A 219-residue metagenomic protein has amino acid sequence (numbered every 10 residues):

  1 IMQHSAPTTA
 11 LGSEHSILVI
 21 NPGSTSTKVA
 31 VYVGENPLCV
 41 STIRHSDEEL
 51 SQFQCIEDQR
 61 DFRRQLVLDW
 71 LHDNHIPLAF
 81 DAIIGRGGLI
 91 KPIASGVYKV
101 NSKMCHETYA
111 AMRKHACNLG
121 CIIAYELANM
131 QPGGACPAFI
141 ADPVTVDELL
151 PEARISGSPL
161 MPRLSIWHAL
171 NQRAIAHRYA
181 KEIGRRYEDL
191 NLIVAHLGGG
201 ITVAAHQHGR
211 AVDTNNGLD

Functional and structural regions predicted by a protein language model:
H4-E14, H115-N129, L150-A153, W167-L192: Conserved phosphate-binding catalytic cores of ATP/NTP-utilizing and phosphoryl-transfer enzymes
S13-D58: Short glycine-rich, Thr/Ser-proximal phosphate-binding strand/loop in the N-terminal lobe of ATP-dependent enzymes
H15-I20, F80-I84, L192-H196: Short glycine-aspartate micro-motif
S24, D58-F62, L66, N118-I122 (+3 more regions): Conserved active-site and cofactor/substrate-binding residues in soluble primary-metabolism enzymes
Y32-P37, G96-E107, Q131-G134, R154-P159 (+1 more regions): A glycine- and small-aliphatic-rich helix-loop capping segment at beta-alpha/alpha-beta transitions that lines
C39-L78, S102, T108-R113: N-terminal phosphate-binding loop and adjacent alpha-helix
L71-A116, P137, T145-G157: Short beta-strand-loop/turn "lid" adjacent to the catalytic site in phosphate-handling enzymes
A153-D219: Glycine-rich phosphate-binding loop of actin/hexokinase-like ATP-binding domains
